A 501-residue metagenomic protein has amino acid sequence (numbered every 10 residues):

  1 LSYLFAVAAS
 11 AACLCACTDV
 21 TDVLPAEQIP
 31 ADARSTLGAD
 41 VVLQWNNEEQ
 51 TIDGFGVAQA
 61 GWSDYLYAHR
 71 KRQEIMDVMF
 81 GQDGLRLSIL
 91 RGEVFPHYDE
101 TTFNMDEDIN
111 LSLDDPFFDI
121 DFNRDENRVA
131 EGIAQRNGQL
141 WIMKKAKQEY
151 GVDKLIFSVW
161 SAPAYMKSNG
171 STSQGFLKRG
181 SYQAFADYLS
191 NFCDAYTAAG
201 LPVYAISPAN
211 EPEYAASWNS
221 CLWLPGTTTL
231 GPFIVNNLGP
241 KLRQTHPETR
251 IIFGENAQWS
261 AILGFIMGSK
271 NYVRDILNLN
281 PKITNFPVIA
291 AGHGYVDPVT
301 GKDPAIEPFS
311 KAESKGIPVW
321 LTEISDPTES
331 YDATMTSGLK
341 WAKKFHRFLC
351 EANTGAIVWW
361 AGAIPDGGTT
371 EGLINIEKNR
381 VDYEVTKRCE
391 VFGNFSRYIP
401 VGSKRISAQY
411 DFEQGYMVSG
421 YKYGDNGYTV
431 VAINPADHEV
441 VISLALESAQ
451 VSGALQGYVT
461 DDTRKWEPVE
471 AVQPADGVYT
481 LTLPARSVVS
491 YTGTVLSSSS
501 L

Functional and structural regions predicted by a protein language model:
L1-C15: Sec-dependent bacterial lipoprotein signal peptides
C13-L37: Bacterial Sec-dependent N-terminal signal peptides
G38, Q44-Y204, P225-G226, N236: N-terminal catalytic cores of secreted or lumenal carbohydrate-active enzymes
D53-Q59, L87-V94, K154-V159, Y204-P208 (+6 more regions): Structural recognition of the beta-strand scaffold that forms the well-ordered cores of secreted hydrolase catalytic
A184-P202, P212-I324: Active-site neighborhood of glycoside hydrolase catalytic domains
G316-N394, I406-F412: Aromatic/acidic polysaccharide-binding cleft in carbohydrate-active enzymes
D411-G453, R486: Carbohydrate-binding surface patches
V472-L501: C-terminal beta-strand-rich structural cap/linker in extracellular carbohydrate-active enzymes
